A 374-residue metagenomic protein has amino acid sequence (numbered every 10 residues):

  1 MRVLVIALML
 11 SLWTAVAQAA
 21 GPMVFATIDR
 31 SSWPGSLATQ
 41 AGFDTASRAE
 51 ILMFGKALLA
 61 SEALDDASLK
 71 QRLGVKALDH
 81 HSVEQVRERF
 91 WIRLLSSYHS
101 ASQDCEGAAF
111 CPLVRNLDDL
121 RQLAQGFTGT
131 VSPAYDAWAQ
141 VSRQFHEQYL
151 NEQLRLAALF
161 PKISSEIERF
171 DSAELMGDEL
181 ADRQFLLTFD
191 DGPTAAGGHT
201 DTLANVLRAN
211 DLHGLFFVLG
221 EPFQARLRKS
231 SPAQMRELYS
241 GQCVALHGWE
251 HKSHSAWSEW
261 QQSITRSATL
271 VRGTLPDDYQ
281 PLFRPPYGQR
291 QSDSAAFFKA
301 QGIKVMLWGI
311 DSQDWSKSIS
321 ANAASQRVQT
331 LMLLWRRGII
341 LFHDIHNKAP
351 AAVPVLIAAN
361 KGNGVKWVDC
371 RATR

Functional and structural regions predicted by a protein language model:
R2-L186, G198, N205-G214, R336-R374: Terminal accessory/targeting
G21-E50, S292, F297-W335, R371: Active-site-adjacent pocket scaffolds in enzyme catalytic domains
M53-K56, R89, R93-S96, S100 (+6 more regions): Charged/polar, solvent-exposed surface patches and flexible loops
R115-Q148, R183-F185, P193-H199, A204 (+2 more regions): Metal-dependent polysaccharide deacetylase catalytic core of the NodB/CE4 family, i.e., the active-site-bearing domain
R155, A233-Q234, A323, R327: Exposed alpha-helical structural elements
P161-D178, H254-R272, S325-R327: Short, composition-biased local secondary-structure segments
A268-L270, T330-L331, G364-V365, T373-R374: Short, intrinsically disordered/low-complexity patches at protein termini and at juxtamembrane boundaries
